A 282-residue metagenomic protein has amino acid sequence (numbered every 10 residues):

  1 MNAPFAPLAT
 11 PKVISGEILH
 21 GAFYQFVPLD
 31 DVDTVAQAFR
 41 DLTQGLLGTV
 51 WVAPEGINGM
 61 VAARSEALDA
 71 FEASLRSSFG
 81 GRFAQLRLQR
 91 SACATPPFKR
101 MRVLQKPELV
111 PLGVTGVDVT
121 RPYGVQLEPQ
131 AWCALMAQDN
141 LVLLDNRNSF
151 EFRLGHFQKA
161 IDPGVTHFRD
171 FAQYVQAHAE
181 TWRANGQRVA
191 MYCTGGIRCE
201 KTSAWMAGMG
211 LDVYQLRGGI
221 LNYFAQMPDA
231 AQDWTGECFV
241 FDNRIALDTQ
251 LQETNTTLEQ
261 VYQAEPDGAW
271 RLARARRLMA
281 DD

Functional and structural regions predicted by a protein language model:
N2-Y123, R147-V189, I197-D282: Rhodanese-like catalytic fold shared by cysteine-dependent sulfurtransferases and DSP/PTP-type phosphatases
V117, P122-Q138: Internal catalytic-core helix/loop-beta-alpha segment that presents or stabilizes conserved functional determinants
A131-E151: Internal active-site segments that recognize and position negatively charged phosphoryl groups and nucleotide moieties
Y192: Cofactor-cradling patches in redox/metallo enzymes
